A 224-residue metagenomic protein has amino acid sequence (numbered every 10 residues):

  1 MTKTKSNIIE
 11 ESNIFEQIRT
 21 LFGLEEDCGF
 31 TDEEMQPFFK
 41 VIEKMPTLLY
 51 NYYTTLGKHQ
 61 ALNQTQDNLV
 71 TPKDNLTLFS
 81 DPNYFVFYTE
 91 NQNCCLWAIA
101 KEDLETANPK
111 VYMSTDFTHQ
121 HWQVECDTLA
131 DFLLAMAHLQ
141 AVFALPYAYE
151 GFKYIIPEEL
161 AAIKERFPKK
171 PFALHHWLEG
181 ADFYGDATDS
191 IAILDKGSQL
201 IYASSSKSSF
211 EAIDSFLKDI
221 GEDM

Functional and structural regions predicted by a protein language model:
M1-H119, Q140-L178, G221-D223: A surface-exposed partner-binding patch
T71-P72, A100, E125-L129, S206: Helix N-cap / beta->alpha transition motif
L96-K101, W122-D127, I213-L217: Short amphipathic beta-strand/extended segments with alternating polar/hydrophobic composition
Q120-P146: Long, charged/polar, surface-exposed segments that mediate recognition or autoinhibition
L178-M224: Extended, charged low-complexity segments that frequently continue into or abut oligomerization scaffolds
